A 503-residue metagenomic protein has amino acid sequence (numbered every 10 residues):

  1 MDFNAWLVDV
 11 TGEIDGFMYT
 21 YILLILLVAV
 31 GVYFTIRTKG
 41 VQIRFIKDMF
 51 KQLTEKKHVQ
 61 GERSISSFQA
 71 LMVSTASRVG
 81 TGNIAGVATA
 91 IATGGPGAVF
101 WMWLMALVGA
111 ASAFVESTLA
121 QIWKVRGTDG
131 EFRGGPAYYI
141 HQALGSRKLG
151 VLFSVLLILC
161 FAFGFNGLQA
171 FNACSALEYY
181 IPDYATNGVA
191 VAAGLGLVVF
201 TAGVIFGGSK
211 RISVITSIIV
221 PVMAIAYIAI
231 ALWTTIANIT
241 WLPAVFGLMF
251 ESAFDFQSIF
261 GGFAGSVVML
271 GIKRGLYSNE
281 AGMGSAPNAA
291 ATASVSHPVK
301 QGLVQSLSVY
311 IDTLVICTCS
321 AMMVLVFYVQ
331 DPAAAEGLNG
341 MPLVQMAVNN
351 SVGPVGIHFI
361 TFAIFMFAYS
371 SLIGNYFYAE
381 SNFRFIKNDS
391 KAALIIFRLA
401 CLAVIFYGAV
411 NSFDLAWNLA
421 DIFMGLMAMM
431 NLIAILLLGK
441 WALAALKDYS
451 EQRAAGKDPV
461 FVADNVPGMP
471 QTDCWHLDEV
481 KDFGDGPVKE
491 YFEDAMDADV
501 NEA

Functional and structural regions predicted by a protein language model:
M1-T81, I91-A98, G109, F406 (+6 more regions): N-terminal alpha-helical transmembrane segments of multi-pass membrane transport and channel/translocase proteins
L26-Y33, R37-F50, F171-L177, V189-A237 (+2 more regions): Membrane-interface loop-to-helix entry segments
V30-T35, M105-G130, P136-A137, H141-F171 (+2 more regions): Helix-loop-helix module between adjacent transmembrane segments
T35, V115-K124, T128, I230-L248 (+4 more regions): Extracellular/periplasmic helix-exit of transmembrane alpha-helices
R37-Q42, G82-V87, P96, G164-C174 (+5 more regions): Transmembrane helix-loop junctions in multi-pass membrane proteins
G40-S67, T89-V99, A111-L144, Q330-S351 (+2 more regions): Flexible loop linkers connecting adjacent transmembrane helices in multi-pass alpha-helical membrane transporters
Q60-T93, L119-A137, H141, I158 (+1 more regions): Alpha-helical membrane segments and immediately flanking helix-loop junctions that form or couple to the substrate/ion
V108-E116, G194-S209, V220-T240, K273-R274 (+2 more regions): Selective recognition of specific alpha-helical transmembrane segments in multi-pass small-molecule
